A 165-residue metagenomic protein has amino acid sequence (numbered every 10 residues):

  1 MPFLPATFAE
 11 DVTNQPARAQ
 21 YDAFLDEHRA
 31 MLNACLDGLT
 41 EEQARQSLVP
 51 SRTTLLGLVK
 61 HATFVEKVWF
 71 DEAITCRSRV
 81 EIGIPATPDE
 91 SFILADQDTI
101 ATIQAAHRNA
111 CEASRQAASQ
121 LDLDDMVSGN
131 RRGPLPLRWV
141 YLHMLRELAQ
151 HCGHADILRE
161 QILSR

Functional and structural regions predicted by a protein language model:
M1-D11, R18-D37, E41-D89, G129-R165: Short, contiguous alpha-helical
E90-S128, R138-M144: Acidic/histidine-rich alpha-helical segments that form the ligand environment of transition-metal centers
